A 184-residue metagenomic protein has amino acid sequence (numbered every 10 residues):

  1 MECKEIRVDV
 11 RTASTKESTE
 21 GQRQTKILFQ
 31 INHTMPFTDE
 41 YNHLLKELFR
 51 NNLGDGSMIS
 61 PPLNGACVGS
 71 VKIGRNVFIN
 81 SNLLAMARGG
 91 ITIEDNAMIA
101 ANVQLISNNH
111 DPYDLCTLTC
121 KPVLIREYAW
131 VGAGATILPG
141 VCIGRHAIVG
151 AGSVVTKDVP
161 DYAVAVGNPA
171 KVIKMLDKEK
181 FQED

Functional and structural regions predicted by a protein language model:
M1-G56, A170-D184: Terminal amphipathic alpha-helical/low-complexity segments used for targeting or macromolecular assembly
I27, D111, T119, V155 (+1 more regions): Glycine-rich, flexible loop/turn motifs
N42, P61-P62, D111: Short linear capping/connector segments at secondary-structure termini
E47, V71-I73: Short, T/G/N/S-enriched strand-turn elements that build extracellular solenoid repeat scaffolds
D55, S60-P61, A66-C67, G74-R75 (+14 more regions): Left-handed beta-helix
N109-D111, L115-T117, V141, M175-L176: Conserved catalytic-core motifs of eukaryotic protein kinase domains, centered on the activation segment
D114, C120, A163-V164, K178-F181: Short, glycine/charged-enriched secondary-structure capping and boundary segments
